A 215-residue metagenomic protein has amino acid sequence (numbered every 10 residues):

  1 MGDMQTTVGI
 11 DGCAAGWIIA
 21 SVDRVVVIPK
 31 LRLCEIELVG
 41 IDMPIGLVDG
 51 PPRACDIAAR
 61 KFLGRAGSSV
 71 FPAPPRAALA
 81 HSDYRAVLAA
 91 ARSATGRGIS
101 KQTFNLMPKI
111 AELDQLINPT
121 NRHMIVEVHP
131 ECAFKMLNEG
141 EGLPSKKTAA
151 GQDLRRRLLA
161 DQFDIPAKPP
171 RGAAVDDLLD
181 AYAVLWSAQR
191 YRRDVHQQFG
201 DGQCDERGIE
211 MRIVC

Functional and structural regions predicted by a protein language model:
G2-Y182, S187-C215: Phosphate- and other anionic-substrate recognition elements at nucleic-acid/protein interfaces
